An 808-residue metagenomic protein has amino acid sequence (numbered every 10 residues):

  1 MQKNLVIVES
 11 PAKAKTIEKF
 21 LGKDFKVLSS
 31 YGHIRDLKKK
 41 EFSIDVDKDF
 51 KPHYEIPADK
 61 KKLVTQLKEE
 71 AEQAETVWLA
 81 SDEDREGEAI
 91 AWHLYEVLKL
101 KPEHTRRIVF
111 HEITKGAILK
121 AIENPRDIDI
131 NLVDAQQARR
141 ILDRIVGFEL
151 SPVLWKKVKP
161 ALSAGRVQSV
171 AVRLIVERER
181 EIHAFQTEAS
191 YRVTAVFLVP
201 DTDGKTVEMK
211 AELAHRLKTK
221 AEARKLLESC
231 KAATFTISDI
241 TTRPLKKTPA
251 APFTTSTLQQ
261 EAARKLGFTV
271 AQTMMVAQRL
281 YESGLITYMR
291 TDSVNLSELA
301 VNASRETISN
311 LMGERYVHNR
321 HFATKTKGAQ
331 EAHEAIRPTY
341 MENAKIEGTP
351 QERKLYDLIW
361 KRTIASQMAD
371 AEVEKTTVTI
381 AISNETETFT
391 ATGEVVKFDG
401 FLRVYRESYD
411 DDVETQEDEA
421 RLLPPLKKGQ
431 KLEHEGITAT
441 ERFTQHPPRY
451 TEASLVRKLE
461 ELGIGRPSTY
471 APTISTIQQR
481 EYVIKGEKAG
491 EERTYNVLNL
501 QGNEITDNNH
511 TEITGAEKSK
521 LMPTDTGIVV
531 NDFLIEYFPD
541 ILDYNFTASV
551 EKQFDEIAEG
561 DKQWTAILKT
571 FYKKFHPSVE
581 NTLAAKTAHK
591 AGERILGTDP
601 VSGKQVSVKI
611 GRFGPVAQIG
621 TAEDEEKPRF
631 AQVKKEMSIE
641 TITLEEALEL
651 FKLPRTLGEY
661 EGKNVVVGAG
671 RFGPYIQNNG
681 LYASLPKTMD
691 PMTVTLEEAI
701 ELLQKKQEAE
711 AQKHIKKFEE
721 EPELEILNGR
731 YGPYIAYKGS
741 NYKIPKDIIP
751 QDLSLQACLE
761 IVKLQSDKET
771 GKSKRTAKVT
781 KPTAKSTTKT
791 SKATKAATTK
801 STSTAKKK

Functional and structural regions predicted by a protein language model:
M1-I141, E149, A214, Y409-D410 (+2 more regions): Intrinsically disordered, low-complexity regulatory segments
Q2-L5, T16, F25, S151 (+3 more regions): Basic, low-complexity terminal or inter-domain segments flanking catalytic cores
H53, S81-E83, L100-R106, P125-V133 (+7 more regions): Short, polar/flexible loop-turn hinges at active-site or ligand-entry regions and domain interfaces
I113-F197, T242-K246: C-terminal or mid-to-C-terminal helical accessory/interaction module adjacent to the motor/catalytic core
K218-F253, K427-L432, T438-T440, N545 (+1 more regions): Metal- or metallocofactor-binding catalytic centers and their adjacent structured scaffolds across diverse enzyme
I237-T241, T248-A262, T287-T291, H446-K458 (+1 more regions): Short acidic, hydrophobic short linear motifs in intrinsically disordered regions
Q259-E261, K265-Q272: A conserved hydrophobic secondary-structure block that centers on an alpha-helix together with its immediately flanking
